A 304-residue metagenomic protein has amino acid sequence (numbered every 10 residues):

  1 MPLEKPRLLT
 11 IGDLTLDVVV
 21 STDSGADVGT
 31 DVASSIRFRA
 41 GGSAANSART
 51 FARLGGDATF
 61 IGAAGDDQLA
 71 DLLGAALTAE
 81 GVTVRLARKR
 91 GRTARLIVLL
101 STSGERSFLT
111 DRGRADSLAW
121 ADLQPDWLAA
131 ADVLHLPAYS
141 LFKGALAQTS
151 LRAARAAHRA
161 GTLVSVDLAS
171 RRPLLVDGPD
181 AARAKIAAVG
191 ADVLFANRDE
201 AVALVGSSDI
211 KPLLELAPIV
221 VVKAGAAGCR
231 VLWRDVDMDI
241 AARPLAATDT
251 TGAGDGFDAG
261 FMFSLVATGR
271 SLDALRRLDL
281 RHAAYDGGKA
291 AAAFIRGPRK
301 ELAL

Functional and structural regions predicted by a protein language model:
M1-I61, Q68-A75, A79, L96 (+1 more regions): Glycine-rich phosphate/adenosyl-contacting loop at the front of the ribokinase-like
P2-L9, R155-A156, G206-L304: Conserved phosphate-binding/catalytic region of the ribokinase-like
R49, R95-L99, S107, G228-L232: Short beta-strand scaffold segments in enzyme catalytic cores
A52, T78, R155-R159, L214: Anion (oxyanion) recognition and catalysis
A58, V84, V164-S165, V220: Hydrophobic beta-strand scaffold residues
A76-T93: A glycine-rich helix N-cap at a beta->alpha junction
V98-A147: Conserved phosphate-binding/catalytic loop of the ribokinase/pfkB sugar-kinase fold
V133-K211, A227-C229: Conserved beta-alpha-beta core of the PfkB/ribokinase-like small-molecule kinase fold
